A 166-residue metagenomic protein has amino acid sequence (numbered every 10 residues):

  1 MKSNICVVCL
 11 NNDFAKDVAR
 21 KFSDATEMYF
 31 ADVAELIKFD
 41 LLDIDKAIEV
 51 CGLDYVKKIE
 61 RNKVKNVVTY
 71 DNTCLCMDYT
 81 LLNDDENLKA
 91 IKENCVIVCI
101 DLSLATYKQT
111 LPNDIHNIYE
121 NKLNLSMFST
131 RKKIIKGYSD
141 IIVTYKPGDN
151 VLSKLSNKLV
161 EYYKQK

Functional and structural regions predicted by a protein language model:
M1-V8, D71-N72: Pre-Walker A (Motif I) flank of P-loop NTPase domains
I5, A31, V96-V98, I141-V143: Hydrophobic/aromatic beta-strand patches that form the interior of the parallel beta-sheet core in alpha/beta enzyme
I5-S23: Glycine-rich phosphate-binding P-loop
S23-R61: Conserved substrate/cofactor phosphate-moiety recognition/catalytic segment in nucleotide-dependent phosphotransferases
Y55-N94: Glycine-rich phosphate-binding loop used to anchor ATP phosphates in small-molecule kinases, encompassing both
D78-L82, S103-A105, G148: Short glycine-rich anion-binding loops that position phosphate/pyrophosphate groups of nucleotides and phosphorylated
E93-I134: A glycine- and Lys/Arg-enriched "phosphate-lid" helix/loop adjacent to the NTP-binding pocket of small-molecule kinases
N117-L155, Y162-Y163: Small-molecule kinase domains that catalyze NTP-dependent phosphoryl transfer to phosphate-bearing small molecules
